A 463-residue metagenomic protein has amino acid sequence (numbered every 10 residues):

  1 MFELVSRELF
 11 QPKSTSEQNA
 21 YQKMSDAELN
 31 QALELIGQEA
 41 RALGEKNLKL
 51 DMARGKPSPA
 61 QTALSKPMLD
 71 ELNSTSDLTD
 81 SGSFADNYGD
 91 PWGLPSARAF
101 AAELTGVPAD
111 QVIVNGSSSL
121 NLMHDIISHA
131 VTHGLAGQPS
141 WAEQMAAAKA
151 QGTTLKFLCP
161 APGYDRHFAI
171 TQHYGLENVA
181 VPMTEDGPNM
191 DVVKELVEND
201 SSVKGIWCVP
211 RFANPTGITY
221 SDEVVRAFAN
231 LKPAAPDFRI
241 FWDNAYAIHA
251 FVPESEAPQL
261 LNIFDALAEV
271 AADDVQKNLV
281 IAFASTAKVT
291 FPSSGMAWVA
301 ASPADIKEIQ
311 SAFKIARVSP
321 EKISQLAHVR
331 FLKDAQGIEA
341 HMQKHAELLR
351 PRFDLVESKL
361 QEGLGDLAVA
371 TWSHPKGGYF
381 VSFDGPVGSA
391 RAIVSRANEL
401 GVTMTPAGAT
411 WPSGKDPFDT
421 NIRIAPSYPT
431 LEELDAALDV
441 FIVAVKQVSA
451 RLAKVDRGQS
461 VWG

Functional and structural regions predicted by a protein language model:
F2-A97, A102-E103, E399-V402: N-terminal "arm"/small-domain region of PLP-dependent enzymes with the aminotransferase-like
D51, Q343-E357, V369-D384: Conserved glycine-rich beta-strand-loop-beta hairpin in the small C-terminal domain of fold type I
L78, S83-P236, A247-D274, A390 (+2 more regions): Conserved core of the PLP fold type I
N115, D265-R350, A450: Conserved core segment of the aminotransferase class I/II
D243: Glycine-centered flexible beta-alpha turn that most often forms the glycine-rich phosphate-binding loop
S382-G388, M404-K446: Conserved PLP-binding active-site segment of the aspartate aminotransferase-like
I393-N398, L438-F441: Short amphipathic alpha-helices in soluble, non-transmembrane regions that often serve as interface/regulatory elements
